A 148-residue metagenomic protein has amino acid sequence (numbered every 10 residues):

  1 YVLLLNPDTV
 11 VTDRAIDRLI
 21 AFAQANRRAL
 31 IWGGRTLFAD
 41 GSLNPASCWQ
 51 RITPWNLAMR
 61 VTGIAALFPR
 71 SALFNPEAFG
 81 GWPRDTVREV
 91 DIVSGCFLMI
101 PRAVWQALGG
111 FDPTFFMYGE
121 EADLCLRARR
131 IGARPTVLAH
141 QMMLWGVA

Functional and structural regions predicted by a protein language model:
V2: Short aromatic/hydrophobic "clamp" motif used to bind/position activated sugar donors
N6-V10: The conserved acidic donor/metal-binding loop of glycosyltransferases
T12-S47: Conserved donor NDP-sugar-binding/catalytic core segment of glycosyltransferases
L30, L37-N44, M59-P69, R129-T136: ER/Golgi luminal nucleotide-sugar-dependent glycosyltransferases, focusing on the catalytic module
A39, W145-G146: Generic structural signal for helix capping and beta-alpha/helix-loop junctions
S47-W49, Q141, V147: Short hydrophobic alpha-helix segments
R51-V90: Short, flexible, basic/aromatic active-site loop/helix in glycosyltransferases
P83-T86, D91-G109, P113-M142: A short, conserved alpha-helix in the catalytic core of glycosyltransferases
